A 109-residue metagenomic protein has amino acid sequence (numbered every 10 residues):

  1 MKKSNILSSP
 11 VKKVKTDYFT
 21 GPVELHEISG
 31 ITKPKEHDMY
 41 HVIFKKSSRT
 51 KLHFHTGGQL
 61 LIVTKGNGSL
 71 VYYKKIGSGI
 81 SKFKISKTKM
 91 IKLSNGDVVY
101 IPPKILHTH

Functional and structural regions predicted by a protein language model:
M1-E36, K51, M90: A short, N-terminal "cap"/entry segment at the start of jelly-roll beta-barrel domains of the cupin/DSBH fold
E27-T32, K46-S48, K74, D97 (+1 more regions): Short, well-ordered turn and helix-capping elements at secondary-structure junctions
D38-H55, I76, P103: Conserved short histidine dyad/triad with adjacent acidic residue
H41-V42, L52-H53, G58-T64, M90-I91 (+1 more regions): His/acidic/aromatic-lined binding-pocket segments of jelly-roll/cupin-type domains and related regulatory beta-sandwich
T50-L52, L70-V71, M90, I101 (+1 more regions): Short beta-strand His + acidic residue motifs that chelate non-heme Fe in jelly-roll/DSBH and cupin folds
T56-I80: Glycine- and acidic-residue-biased ligand/ion/polar-headgroup-sensing regions
K75-K104: Short acidic-glycine-tyrosine-enriched beta hairpin
